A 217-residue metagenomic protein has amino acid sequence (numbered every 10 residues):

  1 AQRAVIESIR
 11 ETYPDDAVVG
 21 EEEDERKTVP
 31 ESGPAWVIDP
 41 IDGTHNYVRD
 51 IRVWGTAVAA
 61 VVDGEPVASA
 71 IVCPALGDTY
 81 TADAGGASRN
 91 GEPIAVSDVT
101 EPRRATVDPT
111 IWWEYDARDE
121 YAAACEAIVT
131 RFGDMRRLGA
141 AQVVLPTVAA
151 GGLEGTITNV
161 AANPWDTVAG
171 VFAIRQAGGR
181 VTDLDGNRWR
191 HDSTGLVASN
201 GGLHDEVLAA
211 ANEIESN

Functional and structural regions predicted by a protein language model:
A1-I41, G202-L203, A209-N217: N-terminal subdomain of lithium-sensitive/metallo-dependent phosphomonoesterases centered on the IMPase/IPPase/PAP
Q2, E21-E22, D39-D42, N46 (+3 more regions): Acidic active-site catalytic centers that drive phospho-/nucleotidyl reactions and related ester hydrolyses
A4, G55, A169-F172: Short amphipathic alpha-helical face segments that pack within enzyme cores and frequently flank/anchor catalytic
I9, G43-T44, V107, I174: Conserved S/T- and glycine-rich ATP-binding loop of Class I adenylate-forming
P14-D15, E31-G33, G64-V67, P102-R104 (+1 more regions): Short coil/turn connectors at secondary-structure junctions
V29-G86, N90: DPxDG-like acidic metal-binding loop motif
E92-V96: Short, surface-exposed loop motifs enriched in S/T, G, D/E and P with embedded aromatic residues
S97-N217: An extended, acidic
